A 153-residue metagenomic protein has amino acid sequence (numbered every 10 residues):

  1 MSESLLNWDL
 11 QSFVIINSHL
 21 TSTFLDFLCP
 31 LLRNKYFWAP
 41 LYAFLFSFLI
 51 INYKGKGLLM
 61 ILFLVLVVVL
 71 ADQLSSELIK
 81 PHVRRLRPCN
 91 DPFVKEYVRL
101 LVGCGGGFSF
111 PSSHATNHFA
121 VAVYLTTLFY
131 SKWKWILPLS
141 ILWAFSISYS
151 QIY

Functional and structural regions predicted by a protein language model:
M1-Y42, S75-G106: N-terminal transmembrane-helix/juxtamembrane module of multi-pass inner/ER membrane proteins
F24, K54-M60, S131-I136: Membrane-helix interface segments
C29, L59-F63, V67, W135-L139: Alpha-helical transmembrane segments of integral membrane proteins
L41-N52, H118-T127: Hydrophobic, aromatic-rich transmembrane alpha-helices and their immediate juxtamembrane boundary segments
F46-S75: Interfacial segments of alpha-helical transmembrane regions
K54, R84-C89, S131, I152: Transmembrane helix-loop junctions in multipass membrane proteins, especially transporters and channels
A71-K80, S148-Y153: Juxtamembrane membrane-interface segments at transmembrane alpha-helix termini
R99-Y153: Membrane-embedded catalytic cores of phosphoryl/pyrophosphoryl-handling enzymes
